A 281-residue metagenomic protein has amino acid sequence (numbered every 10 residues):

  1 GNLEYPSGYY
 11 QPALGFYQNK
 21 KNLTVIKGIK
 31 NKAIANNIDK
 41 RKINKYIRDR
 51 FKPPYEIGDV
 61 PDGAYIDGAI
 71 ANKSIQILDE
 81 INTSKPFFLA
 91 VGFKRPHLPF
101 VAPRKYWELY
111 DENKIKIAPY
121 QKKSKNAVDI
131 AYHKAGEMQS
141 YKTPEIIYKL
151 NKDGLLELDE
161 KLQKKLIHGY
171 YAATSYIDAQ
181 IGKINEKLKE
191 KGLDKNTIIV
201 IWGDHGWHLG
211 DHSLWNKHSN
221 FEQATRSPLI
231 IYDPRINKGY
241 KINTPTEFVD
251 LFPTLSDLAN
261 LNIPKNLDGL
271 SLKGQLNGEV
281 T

Functional and structural regions predicted by a protein language model:
G1: His/Cys-centered metal/cofactor-coordination and adjacent catalytic loops
E4: Active-site region of PLP-dependent enzymes
S7-N72, Q76-N196, V200-P245, L258-N266: Active-site-proximal cap/lid insertion segments
F248, F252: Zinc-coordinating Cys/His ligand positions in small cysteine/histidine-rich zinc-finger domains
D268-T281: Short, intrinsically disordered, charge-balanced linker/junction segments flanking boundaries in proteins
